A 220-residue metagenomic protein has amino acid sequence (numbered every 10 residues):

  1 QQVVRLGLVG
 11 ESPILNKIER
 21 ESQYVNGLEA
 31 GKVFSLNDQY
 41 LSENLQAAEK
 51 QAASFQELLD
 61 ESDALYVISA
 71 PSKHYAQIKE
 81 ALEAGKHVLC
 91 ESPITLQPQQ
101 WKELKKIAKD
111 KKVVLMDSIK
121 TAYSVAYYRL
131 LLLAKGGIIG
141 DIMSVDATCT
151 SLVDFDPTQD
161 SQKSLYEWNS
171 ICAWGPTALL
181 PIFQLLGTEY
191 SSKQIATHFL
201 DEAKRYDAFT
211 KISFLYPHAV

Functional and structural regions predicted by a protein language model:
Q1-Q46, F183: N-terminal Rossmann-like dinucleotide-binding module
K17, E57, E61-A64, A76 (+5 more regions): Alpha-helical elements of Rossmann-like donor-binding domains used by nucleotide-donor carbohydrate transfer enzymes
L28-A30, S62, I142, E189-Y190: Core-facing hydrophobic residues within beta-strands of well-ordered domains
N37-D38, A122-Y123, T148-V153, F199-A203 (+1 more regions): Glycine-rich beta-alpha junction loops
N44-I107: Beta-loop-alpha module in the N-terminal Rossmann-like domain of NAD(P)-dependent dehydrogenases, especially those
K86, V113-V114, A219: Short, well-ordered coil/turn segments that N-cap beta-strands
L96-P157: A contiguous active-site-proximal alpha/beta segment in oxidoreductase catalytic domains
P157-V220: Rossmann-like dinucleotide-binding domain that binds NAD(P)(H)
